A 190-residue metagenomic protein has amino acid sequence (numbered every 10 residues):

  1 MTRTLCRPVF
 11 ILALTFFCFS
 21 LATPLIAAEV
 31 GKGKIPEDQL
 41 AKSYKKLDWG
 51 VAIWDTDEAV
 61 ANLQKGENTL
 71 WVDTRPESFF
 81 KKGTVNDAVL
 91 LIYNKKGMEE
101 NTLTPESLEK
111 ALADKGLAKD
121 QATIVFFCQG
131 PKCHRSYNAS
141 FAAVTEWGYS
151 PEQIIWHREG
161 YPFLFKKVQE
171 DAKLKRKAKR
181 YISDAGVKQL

Functional and structural regions predicted by a protein language model:
M1-L12: Bacterial N-terminal signal peptides that target proteins for export
I11-S20: Bacterial N-terminal signal peptides
L21-K82, L174-L190: Flexible, polar/low-complexity N-terminal or interdomain linker segments that lie immediately upstream of folded
L70-K110, D114-I124: Mid-length scaffold segments of soluble, non-membrane domains
V85-D87, A139-A142, E170-D171: Short, glycine/charged-enriched secondary-structure capping and boundary segments
P105-L164: Catalytic cysteine-centered active loop of the rhodanese-like fold, especially the PTP/DSP P-loop
P162-K173: Glycine-rich, charge-decorated loop segments at or immediately adjacent to ligand/cofactor-binding or catalytic sites
